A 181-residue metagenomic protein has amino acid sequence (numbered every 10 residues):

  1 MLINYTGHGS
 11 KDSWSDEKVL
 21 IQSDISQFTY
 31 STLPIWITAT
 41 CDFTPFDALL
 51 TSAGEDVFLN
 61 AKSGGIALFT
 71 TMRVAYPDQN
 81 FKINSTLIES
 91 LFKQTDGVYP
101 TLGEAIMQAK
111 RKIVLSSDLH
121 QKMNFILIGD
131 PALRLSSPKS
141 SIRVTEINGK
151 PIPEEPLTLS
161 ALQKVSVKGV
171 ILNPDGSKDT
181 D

Functional and structural regions predicted by a protein language model:
M1-D181: Cysteine-dependent hydrolase recognition
